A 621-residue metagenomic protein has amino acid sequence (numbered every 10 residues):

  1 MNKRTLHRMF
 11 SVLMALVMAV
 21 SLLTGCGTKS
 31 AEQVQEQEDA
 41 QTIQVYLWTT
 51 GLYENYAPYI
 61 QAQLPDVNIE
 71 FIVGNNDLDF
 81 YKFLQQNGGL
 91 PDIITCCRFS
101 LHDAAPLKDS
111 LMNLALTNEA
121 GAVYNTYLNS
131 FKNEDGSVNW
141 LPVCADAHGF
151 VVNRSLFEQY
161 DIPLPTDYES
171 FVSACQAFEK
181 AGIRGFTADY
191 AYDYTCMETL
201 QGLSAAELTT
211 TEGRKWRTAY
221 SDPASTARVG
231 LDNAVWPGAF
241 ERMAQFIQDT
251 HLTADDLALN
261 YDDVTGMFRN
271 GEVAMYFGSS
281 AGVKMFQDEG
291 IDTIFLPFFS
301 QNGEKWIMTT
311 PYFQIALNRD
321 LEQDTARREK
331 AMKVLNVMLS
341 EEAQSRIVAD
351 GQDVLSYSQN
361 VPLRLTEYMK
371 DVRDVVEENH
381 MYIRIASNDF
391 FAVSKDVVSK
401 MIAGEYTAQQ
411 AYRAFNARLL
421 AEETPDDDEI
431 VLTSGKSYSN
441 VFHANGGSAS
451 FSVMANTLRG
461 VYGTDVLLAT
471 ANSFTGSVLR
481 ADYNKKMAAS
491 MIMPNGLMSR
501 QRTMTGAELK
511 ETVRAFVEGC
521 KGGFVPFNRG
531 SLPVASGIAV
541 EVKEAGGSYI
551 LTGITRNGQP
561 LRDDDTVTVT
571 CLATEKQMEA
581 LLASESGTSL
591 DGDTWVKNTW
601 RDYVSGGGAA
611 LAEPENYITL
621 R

Functional and structural regions predicted by a protein language model:
R4, S11, V20, C26-L101 (+3 more regions): Conserved N-terminal structural module of periplasmic/extracytoplasmic solute-binding proteins
A62, Q287-D350: Extracytoplasmic/periplasmic substrate-recognition and gating elements
A62-T126, S155-T166, G266-M267, A274-M275 (+1 more regions): Extracytoplasmic "Venus flytrap"/periplasmic binding protein-like
C97-H148, P163, V172, E198-T199 (+2 more regions): Hinge/lid segment of periplasmic solute-binding proteins
E158, D374-D427, R621: Conserved C-terminal helix/tail region of periplasmic/extracytoplasmic solute-binding proteins
T218-L257: Glycine-centered hinge/linker elements that transmit conformational signals in sensory and ligand-binding systems
L296, R346-K400: Long, aromatic- and glycine/proline-rich binding clefts that accommodate carbohydrate-like moieties
D427-R621: Catalytic centers of hydrolytic enzymes
